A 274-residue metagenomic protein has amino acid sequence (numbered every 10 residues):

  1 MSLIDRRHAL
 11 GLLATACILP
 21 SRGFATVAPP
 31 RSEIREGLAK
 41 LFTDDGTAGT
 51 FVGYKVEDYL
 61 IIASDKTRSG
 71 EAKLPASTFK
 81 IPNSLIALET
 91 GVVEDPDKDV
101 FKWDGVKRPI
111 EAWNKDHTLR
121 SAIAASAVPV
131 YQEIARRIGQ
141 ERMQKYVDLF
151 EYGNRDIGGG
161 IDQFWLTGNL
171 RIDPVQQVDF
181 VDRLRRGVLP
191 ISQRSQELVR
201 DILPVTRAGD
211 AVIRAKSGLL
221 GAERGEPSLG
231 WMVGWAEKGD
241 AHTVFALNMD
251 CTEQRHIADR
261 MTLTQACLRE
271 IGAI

Functional and structural regions predicted by a protein language model:
M1-A16: N-terminal secretory signal peptides and thylakoid transit peptides that target proteins across membranes
A25-L74: Beta-lactamase-like hydrolase cores
T26-A39, A72, R136-G139, R185-V212 (+1 more regions): Structured C-terminal helix/loop/strand segments within mature extracytoplasmic catalytic/sensor domains
A48-G49, E111, K115-L119, Y131-R186: Mid-domain, small-residue-enriched loop/turn segments at the edges of structured enzyme/sensor domains
K66, G70-T78, G153-P204, G218-R224: Active-site-proximal helix/loop microenvironment of the serine DD-peptidase/beta-lactamase transpeptidase fold
A72-D97, A122, F245: Active-site SXXK
E89-G105, I191-S195: Short, well-structured active-site flanking segments
T118-S126: Short helix- or helix-capping micro-motifs that position conserved polar/aromatic residues at function-defining sites
